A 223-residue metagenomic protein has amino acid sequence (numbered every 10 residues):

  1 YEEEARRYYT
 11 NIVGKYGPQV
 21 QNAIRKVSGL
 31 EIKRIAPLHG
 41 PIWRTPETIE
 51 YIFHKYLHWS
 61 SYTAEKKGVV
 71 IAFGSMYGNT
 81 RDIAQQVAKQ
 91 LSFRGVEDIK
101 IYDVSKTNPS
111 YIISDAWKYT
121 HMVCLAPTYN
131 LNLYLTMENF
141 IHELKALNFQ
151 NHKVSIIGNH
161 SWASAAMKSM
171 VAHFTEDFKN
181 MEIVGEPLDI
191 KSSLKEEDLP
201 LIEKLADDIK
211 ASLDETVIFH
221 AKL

Functional and structural regions predicted by a protein language model:
Y1-I42, Q86-Y102, I112-L223: FMN-binding flavodoxin-like domain, especially the glycine-rich phosphate-binding loop
R34-G68: Terminal amphipathic helices with adjacent charged low-complexity linkers/tails
E47-T48, D82, M167: A short acidic (Asp/Glu
F53, I101-T107: Short gly/ser/thr-rich secondary-structure transition/capping motifs
G68-A72, S155: Conserved beta-strand elements of the Class I
A72-F93: Short, charged N-terminal beta->alpha structural module
F73-M76, V104, G158-N159: Cofactor-binding loop segments of dinucleotide-utilizing enzymes, especially the Rossmann-like FAD- and NAD(P)+-binding
G78, N108, A163: Flexible, glycine-rich phosphate/dinucleotide-binding loops and adjacent beta-alpha linkers at cofactor/substrate
